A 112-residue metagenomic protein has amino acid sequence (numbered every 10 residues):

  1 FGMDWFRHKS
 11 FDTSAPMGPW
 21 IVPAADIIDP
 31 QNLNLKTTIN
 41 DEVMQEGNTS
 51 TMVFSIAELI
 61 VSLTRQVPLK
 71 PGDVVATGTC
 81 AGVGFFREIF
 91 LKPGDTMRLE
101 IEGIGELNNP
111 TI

Functional and structural regions predicted by a protein language model:
F1-I112: Catalytic-pocket segment enriched in acidic/His residues
